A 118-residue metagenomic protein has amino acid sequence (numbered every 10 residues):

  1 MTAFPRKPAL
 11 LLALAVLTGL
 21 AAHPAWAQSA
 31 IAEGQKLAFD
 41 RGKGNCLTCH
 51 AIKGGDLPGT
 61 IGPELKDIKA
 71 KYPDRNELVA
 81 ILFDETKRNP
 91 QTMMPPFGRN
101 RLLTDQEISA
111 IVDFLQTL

Functional and structural regions predicted by a protein language model:
T2-L12: Bacterial N-terminal signal peptides that target proteins for export
L11-L20: Bacterial N-terminal signal peptides
H23-R41: Electrostatic cytochrome c docking/interface patches
A30-E33, N45, D74, L78 (+3 more regions): Stable alpha-helical elements in mature extracytoplasmic
F39, L47-F83, R99: Gly/Gly-Pro-rich "capping" loops immediately C-terminal to redox-active cysteine motifs in periplasmic/lumenal
D40-K43, R88: Processing junctions and N-termini across compartments
N76, K87, R99-L118: C-terminal capping alpha-helices of c-type cytochrome domains
M93-M94: Methionine-biased hydrophobic packing positions in alpha-helices, especially within tandem helical repeat solenoids
